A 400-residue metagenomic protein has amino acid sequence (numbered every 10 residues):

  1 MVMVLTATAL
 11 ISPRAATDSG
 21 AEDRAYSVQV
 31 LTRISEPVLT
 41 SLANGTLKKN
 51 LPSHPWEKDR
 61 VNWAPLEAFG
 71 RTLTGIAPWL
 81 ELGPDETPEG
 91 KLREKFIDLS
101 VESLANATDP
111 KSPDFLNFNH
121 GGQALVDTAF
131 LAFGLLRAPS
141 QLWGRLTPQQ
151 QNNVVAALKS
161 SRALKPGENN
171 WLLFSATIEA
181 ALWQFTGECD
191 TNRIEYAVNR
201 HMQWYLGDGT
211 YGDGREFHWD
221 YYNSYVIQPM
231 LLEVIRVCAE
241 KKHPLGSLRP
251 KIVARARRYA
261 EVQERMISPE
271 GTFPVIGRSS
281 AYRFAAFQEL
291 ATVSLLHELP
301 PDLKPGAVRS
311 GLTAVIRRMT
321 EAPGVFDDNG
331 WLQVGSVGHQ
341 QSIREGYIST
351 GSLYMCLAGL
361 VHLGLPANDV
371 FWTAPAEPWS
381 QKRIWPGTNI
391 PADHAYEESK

Functional and structural regions predicted by a protein language model:
M3-S19: Bacterial Sec-dependent signal peptides at the C-terminal "C-region" and cleavage site
A16-A68, T74, P78, D98-A105: Low-complexity, Ser/Thr/Pro/Gly-enriched N-terminal "stalk/linker" regions
V30, I34-E36, T40-E57, V61 (+3 more regions): CBM-like carbohydrate-recognition segments
P65, I76-W79, R93-V253, R265-A291 (+1 more regions): Aromatic-lined, polymer-binding surfaces characteristic of secreted/periplasmic polysaccharide-degrading enzymes
P88-E89: Long, charge-dense tracts
S247, K251-E345, F371-I390: Non-catalytic carbohydrate-binding regions of carbohydrate-active enzymes
